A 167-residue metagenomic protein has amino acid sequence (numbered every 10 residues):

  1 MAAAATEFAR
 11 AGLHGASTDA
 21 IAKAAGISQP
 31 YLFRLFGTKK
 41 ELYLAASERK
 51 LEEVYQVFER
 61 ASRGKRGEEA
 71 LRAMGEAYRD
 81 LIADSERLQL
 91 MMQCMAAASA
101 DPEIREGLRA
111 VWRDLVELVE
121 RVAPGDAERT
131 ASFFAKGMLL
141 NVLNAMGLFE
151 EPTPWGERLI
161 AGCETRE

Functional and structural regions predicted by a protein language model:
A3, E7-R10, V57-R60, L90 (+1 more regions): Solvent-exposed, amphipathic alpha-helical segments
A3-E41, A45: Helix-turn-helix
E7, L81, L118: Short alpha-helical functional segments enriched in proximate histidine and acidic residues
A45, Q56-S85: Hydrophobic alpha-helical connector segments
E48-E53: Short, basic, alpha-helical segments at the C-terminal edge of helix-turn-helix-like DNA-binding modules
Y78, M91-M95, F133-G137: Short alpha-helical scaffolding segments that buttress acidic/His motifs in well-ordered protein cores
I82-A100, R105, R109: Amphipathic alpha-helical segments used for helix-helix packing
P102-E167: Hydrophobic/aromatic-rich alpha-helical bundle segments in the mid-to-C-terminal region
